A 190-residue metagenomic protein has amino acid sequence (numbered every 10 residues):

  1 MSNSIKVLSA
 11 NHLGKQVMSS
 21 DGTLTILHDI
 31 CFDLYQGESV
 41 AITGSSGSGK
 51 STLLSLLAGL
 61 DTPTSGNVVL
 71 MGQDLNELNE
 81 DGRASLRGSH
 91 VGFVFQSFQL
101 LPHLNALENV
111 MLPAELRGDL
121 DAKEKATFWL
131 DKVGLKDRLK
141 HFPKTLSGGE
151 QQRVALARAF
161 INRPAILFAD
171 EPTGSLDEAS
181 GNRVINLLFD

Functional and structural regions predicted by a protein language model:
M1-K6: Extreme N-terminus of proteins, especially the signal/transit-peptide cleavage junction and the first residues
V7-L8, L13-D190: ABC family nucleotide-binding domain
